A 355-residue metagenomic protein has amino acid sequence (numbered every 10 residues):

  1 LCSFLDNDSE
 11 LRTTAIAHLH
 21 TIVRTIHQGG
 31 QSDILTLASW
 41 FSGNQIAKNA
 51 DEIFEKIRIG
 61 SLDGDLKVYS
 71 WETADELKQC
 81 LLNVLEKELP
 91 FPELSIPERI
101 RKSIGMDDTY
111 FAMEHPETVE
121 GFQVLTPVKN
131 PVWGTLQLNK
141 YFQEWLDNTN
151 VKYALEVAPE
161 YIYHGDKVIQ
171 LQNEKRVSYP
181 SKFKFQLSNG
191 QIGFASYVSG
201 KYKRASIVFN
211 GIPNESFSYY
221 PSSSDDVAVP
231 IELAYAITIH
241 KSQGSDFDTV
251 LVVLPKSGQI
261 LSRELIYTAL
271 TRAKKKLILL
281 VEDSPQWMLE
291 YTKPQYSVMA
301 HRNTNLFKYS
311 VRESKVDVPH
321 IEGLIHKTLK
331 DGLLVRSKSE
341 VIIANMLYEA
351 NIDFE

Functional and structural regions predicted by a protein language model:
C2-S178, K182-S188: Conserved helicase motor core of P-loop NTPases
L5-L11, T249-K330, R336-S339: Helicase C-terminal subdomain and adjacent C-terminal extension
D33, L37, K338-S339, I343: Conserved alpha-helical elements of sugar-nucleotide-dependent glycosyltransferases
G121-Q123, K167, I192, T249 (+2 more regions): Beta-sheet entry/capping signal
Q143-Y267: Conserved nucleotide-binding/hydrolysis modules and their immediate coupling elements across P-loop/ASCE NTPase motors
D353-E355: Active-site metal-binding core of divalent-cation-utilizing nuclease and nuclease-like domains
